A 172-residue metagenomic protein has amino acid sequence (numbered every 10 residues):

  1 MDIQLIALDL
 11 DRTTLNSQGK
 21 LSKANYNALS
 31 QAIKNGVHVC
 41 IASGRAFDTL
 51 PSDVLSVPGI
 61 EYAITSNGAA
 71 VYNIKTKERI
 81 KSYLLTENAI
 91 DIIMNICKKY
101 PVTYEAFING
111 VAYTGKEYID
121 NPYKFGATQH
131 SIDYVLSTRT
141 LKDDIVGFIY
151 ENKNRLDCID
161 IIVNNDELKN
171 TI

Functional and structural regions predicted by a protein language model:
M1-D2, P58: Short, small/polar residue-rich loop motifs at catalytic or cofactor-binding pockets
D2-G19, I93: Asp-based phosphoryl-transfer active-site loop
D11, G68, N164: Flexible loop residues that form catalytic and substrate-binding hotspots at small-molecule/glycan-binding clefts
K20-A24, T140: Short secondary-structure boundary/capping elements
K23-A127: Active-site phosphate-binding/coordination module
I96, Y100, F107-I172: Conserved acidic, metal-coordinating active-site core of Asp-based, Mg2+-dependent phosphoryl-transfer enzymes
